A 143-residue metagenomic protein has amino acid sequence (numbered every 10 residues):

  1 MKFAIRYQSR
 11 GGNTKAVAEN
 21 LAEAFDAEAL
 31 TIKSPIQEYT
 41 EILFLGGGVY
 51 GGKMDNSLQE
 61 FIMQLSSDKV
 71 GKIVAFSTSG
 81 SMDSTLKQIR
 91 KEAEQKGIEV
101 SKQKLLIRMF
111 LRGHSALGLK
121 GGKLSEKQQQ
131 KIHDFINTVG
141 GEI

Functional and structural regions predicted by a protein language model:
F3, S9, N13, E23-E28 (+1 more regions): FMN-binding flavodoxin-like domain, especially the glycine-rich phosphate-binding loop
I32-P35: Short, polar loop motifs at secondary-structure junctions
